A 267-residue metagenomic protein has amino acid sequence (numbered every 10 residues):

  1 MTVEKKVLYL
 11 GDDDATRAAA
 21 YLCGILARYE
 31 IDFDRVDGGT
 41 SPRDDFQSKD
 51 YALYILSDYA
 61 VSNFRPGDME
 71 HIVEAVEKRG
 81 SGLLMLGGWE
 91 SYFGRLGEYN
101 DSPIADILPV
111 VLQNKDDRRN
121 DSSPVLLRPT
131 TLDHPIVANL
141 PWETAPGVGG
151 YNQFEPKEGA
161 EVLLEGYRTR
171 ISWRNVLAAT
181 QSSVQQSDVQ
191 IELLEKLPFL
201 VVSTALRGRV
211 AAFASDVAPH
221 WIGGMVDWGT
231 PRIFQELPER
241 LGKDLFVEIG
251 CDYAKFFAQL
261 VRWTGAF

Functional and structural regions predicted by a protein language model:
M1-V7, V76, S182-F267: Extracellular ligand-binding/catalytic regions of CAZymes and related secreted enzymes and adhesion modules
K6-D12, D50-L96, T204-R207, A211-F213: Short alpha-beta junction capping motif
K6-E30: Short, charged N-terminal beta->alpha structural module
D13-R17, S62-P66, E70, V247-K255: Soluble non-cytosolic domains of exported or imported proteins
T16-A19, F93, I171-R174, A212 (+1 more regions): Short, solvent-exposed loop/turn elements at domain surfaces
A27-Q47: A short, well-structured beta->alpha microelement
G38-R43, E70, E195-F199: Alpha-helical scaffolding within the catalytic cores of extracellular/periplasmic polymer-degrading hydrolases
M85-S182, E192: An acidic, glycine-rich "communication" segment
